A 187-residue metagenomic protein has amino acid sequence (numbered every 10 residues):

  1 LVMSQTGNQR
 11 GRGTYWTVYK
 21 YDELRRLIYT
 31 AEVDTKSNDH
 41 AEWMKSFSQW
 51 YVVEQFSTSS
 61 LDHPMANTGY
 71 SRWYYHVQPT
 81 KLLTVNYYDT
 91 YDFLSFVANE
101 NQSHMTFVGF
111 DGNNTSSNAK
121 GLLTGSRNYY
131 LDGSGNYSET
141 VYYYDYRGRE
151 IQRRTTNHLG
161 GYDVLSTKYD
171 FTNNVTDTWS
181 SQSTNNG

Functional and structural regions predicted by a protein language model:
L1-G187: Beta-strand elements of repeat-based all-beta scaffolds
